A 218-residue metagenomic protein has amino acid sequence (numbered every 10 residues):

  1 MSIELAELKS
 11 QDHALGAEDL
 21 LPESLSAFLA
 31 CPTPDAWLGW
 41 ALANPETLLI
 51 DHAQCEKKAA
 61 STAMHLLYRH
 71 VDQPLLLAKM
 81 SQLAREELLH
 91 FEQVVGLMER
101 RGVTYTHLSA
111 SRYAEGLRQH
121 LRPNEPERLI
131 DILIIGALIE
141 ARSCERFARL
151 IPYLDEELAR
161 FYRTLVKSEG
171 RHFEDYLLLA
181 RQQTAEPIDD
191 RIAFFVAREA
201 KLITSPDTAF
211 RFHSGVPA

Functional and structural regions predicted by a protein language model:
S2-A218: Non-heme di-metal
